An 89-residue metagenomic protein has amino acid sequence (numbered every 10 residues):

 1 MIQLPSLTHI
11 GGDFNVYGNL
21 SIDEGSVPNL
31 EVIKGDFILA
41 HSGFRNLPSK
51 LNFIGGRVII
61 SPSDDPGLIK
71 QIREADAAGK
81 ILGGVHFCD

Functional and structural regions predicted by a protein language model:
M1-Q3, H9-N46, K50-I69, D76-D89: Concave beta-strand-loop units of leucine-rich repeat
